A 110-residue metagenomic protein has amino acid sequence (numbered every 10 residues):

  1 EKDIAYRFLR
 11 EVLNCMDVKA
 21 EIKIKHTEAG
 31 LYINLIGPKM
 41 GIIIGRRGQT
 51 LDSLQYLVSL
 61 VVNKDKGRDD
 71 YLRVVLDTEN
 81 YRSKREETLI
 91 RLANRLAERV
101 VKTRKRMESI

Functional and structural regions predicted by a protein language model:
E1-I110: RNA-contacting regions in translation and RNA-metabolism proteins, encompassing KH/S1 modules where present
